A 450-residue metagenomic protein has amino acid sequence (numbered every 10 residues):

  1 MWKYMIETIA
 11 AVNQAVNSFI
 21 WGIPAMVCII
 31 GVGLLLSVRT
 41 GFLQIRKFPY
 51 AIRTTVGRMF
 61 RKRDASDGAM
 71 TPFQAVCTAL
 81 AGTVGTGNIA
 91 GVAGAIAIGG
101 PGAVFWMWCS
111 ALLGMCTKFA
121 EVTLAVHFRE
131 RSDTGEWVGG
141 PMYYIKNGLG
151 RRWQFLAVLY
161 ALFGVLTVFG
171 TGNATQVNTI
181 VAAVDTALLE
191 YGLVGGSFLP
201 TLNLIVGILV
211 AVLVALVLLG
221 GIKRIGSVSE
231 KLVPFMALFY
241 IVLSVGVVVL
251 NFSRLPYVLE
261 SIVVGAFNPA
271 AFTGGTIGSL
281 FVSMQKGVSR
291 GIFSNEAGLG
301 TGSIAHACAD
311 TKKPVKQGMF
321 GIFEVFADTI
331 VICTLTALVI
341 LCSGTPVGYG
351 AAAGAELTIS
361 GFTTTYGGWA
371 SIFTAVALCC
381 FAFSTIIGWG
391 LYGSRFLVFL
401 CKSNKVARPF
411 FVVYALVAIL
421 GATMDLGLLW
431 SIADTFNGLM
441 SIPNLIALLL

Functional and structural regions predicted by a protein language model:
M1-T86, I96-A103, G114, A415 (+2 more regions): N-terminal alpha-helical transmembrane segments of multi-pass membrane transport and channel/translocase proteins
I6-I9, R39-Q44, G87-V92, G170-I180 (+6 more regions): Transmembrane helix-loop junctions in multi-pass membrane proteins
C28-L36, T40-I52, Y160, V177-V184 (+3 more regions): Membrane-interface loop-to-helix entry segments
L35-S37, S110-G135, M142, K146-N178 (+3 more regions): Helix-loop-helix module between adjacent transmembrane segments
F42-M70, G94-V104, W108, C116-R151 (+3 more regions): Flexible loop linkers connecting adjacent transmembrane helices in multi-pass alpha-helical membrane transporters
R63-I98, L124-G148, L159-V165, I277-F326: Alpha-helical membrane segments and immediately flanking helix-loop junctions that form or couple to the substrate/ion
E121-D133, L243-S261, F272-G275, C308-T311 (+2 more regions): Extracellular/periplasmic helix-exit of transmembrane alpha-helices
G220-K223, S227-E230, F235-G302, A307 (+1 more regions): Membrane-embedded translocation segments of transport machinery
